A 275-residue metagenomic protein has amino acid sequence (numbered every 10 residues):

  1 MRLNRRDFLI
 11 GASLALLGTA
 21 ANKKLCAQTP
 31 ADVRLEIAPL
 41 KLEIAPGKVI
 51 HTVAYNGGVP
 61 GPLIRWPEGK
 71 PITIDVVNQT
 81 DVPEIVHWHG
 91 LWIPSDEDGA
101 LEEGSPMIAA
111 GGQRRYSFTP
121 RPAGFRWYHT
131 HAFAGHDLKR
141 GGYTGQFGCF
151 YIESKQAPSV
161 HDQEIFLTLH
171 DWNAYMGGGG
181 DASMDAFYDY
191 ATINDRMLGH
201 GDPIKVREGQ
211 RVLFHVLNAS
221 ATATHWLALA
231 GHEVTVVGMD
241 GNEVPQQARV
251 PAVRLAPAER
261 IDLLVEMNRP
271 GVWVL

Functional and structural regions predicted by a protein language model:
M1-L16: N-terminal secretory signal peptides and thylakoid transit peptides that target proteins across membranes
K24-L25: Cleavable N-terminal signal peptides
T29-A157, T222-R254, V272-L275: Histidine- and aromatic-enriched segments that form or immediately flank copper-ligand environments
R114-F118, I204, I261-L264: Short, well-ordered beta-strand elements within core beta-sheets of diverse protein domains
Q163-R211, L217-A221: Acidic-aromatic/histidine active-site loop/patch
H215-L217, H225-A230, L264-E266: A structural feature that tracks compact, well-ordered secondary-structure segments with a strong bias toward
D262, M267-V272: A conserved active-site cap/scaffold subdomain adjacent to cofactor or substrate pockets
